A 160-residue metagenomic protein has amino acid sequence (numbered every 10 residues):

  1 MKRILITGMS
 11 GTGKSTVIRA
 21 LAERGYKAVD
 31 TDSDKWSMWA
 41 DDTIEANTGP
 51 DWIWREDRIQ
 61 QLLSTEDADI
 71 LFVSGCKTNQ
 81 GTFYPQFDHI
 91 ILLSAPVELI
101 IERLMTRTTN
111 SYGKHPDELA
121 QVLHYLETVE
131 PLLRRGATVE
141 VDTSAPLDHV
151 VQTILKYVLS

Functional and structural regions predicted by a protein language model:
G8: The Walker A (P-loop) glycine that initiates the GxxxxGKT/S ATP-binding motif of P-loop NTPases
T12: ATP-binding Walker
S15: Walker A/P-loop
I18-Q61: Conserved substrate/cofactor phosphate-moiety recognition/catalytic segment in nucleotide-dependent phosphotransferases
G49-S94: Glycine-rich phosphate-binding loop used to anchor ATP phosphates in small-molecule kinases, encompassing both
H89-L132, V139, L155: A glycine- and Lys/Arg-enriched "phosphate-lid" helix/loop adjacent to the NTP-binding pocket of small-molecule kinases
E130-S160: NTP-dependent small-molecule kinase module
